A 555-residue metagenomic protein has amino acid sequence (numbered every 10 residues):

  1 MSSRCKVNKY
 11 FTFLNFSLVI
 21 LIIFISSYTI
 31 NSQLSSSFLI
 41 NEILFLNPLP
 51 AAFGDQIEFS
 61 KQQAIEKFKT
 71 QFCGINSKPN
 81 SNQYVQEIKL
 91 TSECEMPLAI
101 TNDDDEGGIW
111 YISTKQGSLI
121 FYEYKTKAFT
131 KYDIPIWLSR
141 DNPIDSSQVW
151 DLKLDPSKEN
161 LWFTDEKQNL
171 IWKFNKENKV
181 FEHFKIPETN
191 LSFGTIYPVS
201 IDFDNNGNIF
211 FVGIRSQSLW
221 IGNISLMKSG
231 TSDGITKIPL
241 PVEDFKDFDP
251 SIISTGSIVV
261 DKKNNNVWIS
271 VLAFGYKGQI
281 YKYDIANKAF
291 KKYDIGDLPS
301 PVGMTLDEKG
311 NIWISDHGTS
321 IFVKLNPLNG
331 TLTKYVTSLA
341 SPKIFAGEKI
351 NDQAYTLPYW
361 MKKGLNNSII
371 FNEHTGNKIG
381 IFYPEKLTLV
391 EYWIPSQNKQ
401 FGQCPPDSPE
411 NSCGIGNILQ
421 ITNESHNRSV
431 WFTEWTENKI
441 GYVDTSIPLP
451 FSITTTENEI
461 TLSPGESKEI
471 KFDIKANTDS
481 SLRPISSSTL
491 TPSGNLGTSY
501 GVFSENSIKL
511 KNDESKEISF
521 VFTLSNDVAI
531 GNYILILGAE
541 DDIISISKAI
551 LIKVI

Functional and structural regions predicted by a protein language model:
D55-Y84: Blade/loop signatures of beta-propeller domains
S60-K69, K89-G117: Beta-strand-rich domains and repeat architectures in extracellular enzymes and scaffolds, especially beta-propellers
I65-T70, Q86-K89, T130-I136, E182-E188 (+4 more regions): Beta-propeller fold detector
S92-E106, W137-P156, T189-N206, D244-K263 (+3 more regions): Beta-rich, blade/repeat-based domains predominating in secreted/periplasmic proteins but also intracellular
W110-Q116, L161-K167, F211-Q217, D261 (+7 more regions): Conserved beta-strand positions in repeat-built beta-propeller and related beta-rich domains
S118-I120, L170-K173, Q217-N223, G278-Y281 (+3 more regions): A short loop-to-beta-strand structural motif that recurs across blades of beta-propeller domains
E123-K127, N175-K179, N223-G230, D284-K288 (+3 more regions): Short loop/turn segments that connect beta-strands within beta-propeller blades
I447-I555: Long beta-sheet-rich domains in secretory-pathway and surface-associated proteins
